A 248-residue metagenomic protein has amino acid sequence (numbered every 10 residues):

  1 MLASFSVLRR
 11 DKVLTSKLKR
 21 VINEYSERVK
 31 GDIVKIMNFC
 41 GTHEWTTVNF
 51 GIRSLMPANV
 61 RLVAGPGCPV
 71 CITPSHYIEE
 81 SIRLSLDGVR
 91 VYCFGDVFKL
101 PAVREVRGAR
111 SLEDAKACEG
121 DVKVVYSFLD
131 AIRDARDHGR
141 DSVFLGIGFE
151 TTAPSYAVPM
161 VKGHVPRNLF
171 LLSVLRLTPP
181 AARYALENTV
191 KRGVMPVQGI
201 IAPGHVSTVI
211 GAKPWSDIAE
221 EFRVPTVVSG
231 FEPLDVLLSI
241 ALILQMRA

Functional and structural regions predicted by a protein language model:
L2-G139, A153, V161-R167, P180-K191 (+1 more regions): Metallocofactor- and cofactor-centric catalytic cores in central/energy metabolism, strongly enriched
V124-Y126, F149, L175-A181, G204-G211: A general structural motif
H138-I147: Active-site phosphate-binding strand-loop segment of PLP-dependent enzymes
P154-V158, R183-A185, G211-P214, L238-I240: A short secondary-structure junction signal
K162, P166-L171, R176-L177, V197-V206: Functional cores that coordinate and move charged inorganic groups
K191-A248: A conserved active-site cap/scaffold subdomain adjacent to cofactor or substrate pockets
